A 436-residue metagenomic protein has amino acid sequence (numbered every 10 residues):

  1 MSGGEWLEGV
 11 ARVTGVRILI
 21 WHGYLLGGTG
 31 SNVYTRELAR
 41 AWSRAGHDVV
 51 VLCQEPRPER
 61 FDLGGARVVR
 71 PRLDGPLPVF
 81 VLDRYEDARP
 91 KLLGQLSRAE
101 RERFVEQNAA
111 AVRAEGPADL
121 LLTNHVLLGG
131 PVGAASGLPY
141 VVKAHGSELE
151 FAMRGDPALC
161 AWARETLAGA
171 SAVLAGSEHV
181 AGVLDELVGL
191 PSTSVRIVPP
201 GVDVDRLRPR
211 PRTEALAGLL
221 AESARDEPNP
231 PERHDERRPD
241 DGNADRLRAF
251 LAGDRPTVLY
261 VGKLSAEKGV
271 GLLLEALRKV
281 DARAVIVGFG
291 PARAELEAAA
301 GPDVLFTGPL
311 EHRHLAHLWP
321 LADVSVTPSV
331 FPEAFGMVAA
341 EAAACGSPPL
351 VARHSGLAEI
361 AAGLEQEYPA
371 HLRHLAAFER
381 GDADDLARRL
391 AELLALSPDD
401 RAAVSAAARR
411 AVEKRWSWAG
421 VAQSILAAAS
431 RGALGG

Functional and structural regions predicted by a protein language model:
T14-G15, V51-E115: A conserved catalytic-core segment of Leloir-type glycosyltransferases
G30, G381, A395-A429: A charged, aromatic-enriched C-terminal amphipathic alpha-helix characteristic of glycosyltransferases across folds
E55, H179, G201: Carbohydrate-associated surface elements
S171, V258, P320-A334, S347: Acidic donor-binding loop of glycosyltransferase active sites
L174, A217-K268, L274-R278: Conserved donor-binding/catalytic core segment of Leloir-type glycosyltransferases
L220-N229, R313, A358-E392: Change "using UDP/GDP/dTDP sugars" to "using nucleotide sugars
R255, I286, A294-H314: Nucleotide-activated donor-binding/catalytic signature segment of Leloir-type glycosyltransferases, i.e., the conserved
P309-L310, L318-A322: Short alpha-helical donor nucleotide-sugar binding micro-motif in glycosyltransferases
